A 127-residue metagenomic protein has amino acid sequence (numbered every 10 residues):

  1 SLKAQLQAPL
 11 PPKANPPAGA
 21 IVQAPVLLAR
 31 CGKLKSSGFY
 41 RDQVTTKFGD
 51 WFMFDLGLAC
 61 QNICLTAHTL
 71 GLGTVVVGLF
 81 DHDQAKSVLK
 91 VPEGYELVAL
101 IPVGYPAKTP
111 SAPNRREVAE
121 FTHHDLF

Functional and structural regions predicted by a protein language model:
S1-L56: Glycine/small-residue-rich phosphate/adenosyl-binding loop
A20-V22, V91-E93, N114-R115: Solvent-exposed alpha-helices and their adjacent loops that cap or buttress functional pockets in soluble metabolic
P25-L27, T74, E96-V98: Structural motif
L28, V44-V88: Small-aliphatic-rich amphipathic alpha-helix that forms the alpha element of a beta-alpha
G32, L79, Y105: Short secondary-structure boundary segments
S37-F39, Q84-S87, K108-A112: Short active-site-adjacent structural elements
K86-G104: Short, conserved aromatic-histidine micro-motifs
A99-F127: C-terminal helix-cap and adjacent tail motif
